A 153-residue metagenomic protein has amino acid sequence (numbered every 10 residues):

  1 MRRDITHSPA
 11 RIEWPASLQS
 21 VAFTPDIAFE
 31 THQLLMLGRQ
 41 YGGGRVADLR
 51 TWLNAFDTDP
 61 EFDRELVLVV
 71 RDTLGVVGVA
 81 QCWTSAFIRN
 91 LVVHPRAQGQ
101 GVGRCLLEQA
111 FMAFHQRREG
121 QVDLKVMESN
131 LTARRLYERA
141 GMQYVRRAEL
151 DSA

Functional and structural regions predicted by a protein language model:
M1-Q19, D151: Acyl-donor-binding surface of acyltransferase catalytic domains
L18-L34: A short beta-loop-alpha structural element at the N-terminal edge of CoA-dependent acyl/N-acetyltransferase catalytic
G38-N90, H94: Acetyl-CoA-dependent GNAT
P95, L124-R134, L150-A153: Conserved beta-strand-loop-alpha-helix junction that forms the acyl-donor binding cleft
G99-Q116, R135-R139: Conserved acetyl-CoA-binding loop-helix of GNAT-fold acetyltransferases
F114-K125: Conserved GNAT acetyl-CoA-binding A-motif
G141-R147: A secondary-structure capping/hinge motif
